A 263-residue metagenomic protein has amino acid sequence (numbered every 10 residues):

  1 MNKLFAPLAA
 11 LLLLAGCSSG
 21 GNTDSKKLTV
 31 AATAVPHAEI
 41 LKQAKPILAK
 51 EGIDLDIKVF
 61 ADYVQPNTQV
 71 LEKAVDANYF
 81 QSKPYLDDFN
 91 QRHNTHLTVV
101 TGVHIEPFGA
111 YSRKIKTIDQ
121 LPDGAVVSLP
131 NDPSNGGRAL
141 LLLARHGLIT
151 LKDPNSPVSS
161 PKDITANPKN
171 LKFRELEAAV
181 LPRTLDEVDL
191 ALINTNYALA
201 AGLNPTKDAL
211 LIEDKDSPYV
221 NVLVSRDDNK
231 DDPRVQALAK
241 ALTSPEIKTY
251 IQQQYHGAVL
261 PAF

Functional and structural regions predicted by a protein language model:
L13-G16: C-terminal motif of bacterial Sec signal peptides marking the signal peptidase cleavage site
S18-G21: Bacterial signal peptide processing site
D24-V35, I53-V59, V126-V127: Short, well-ordered beta-strand elements
A34-K58, Q65, Q69, V75: Short, polar/charged alpha-helical segment
I57-T68, N155-R183: Short helix-initiation/N-cap motifs at beta->coil->alpha
D88-V100, K114-I115, E187, L192 (+1 more regions): Ligand-binding "clamshell"
V100-I149, K248: A conserved helix-loop-strand patch within extracytoplasmic ligand-binding domains of the periplasmic binding
G102-S112, L199-L242, A258-F263: Periplasmic-binding protein-like
